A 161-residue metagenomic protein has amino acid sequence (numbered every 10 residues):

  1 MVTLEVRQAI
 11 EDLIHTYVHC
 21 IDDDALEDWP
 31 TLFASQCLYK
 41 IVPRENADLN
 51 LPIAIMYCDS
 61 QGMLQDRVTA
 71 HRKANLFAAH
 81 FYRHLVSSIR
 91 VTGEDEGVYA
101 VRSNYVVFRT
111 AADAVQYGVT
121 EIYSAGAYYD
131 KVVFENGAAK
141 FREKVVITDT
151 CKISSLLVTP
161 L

Functional and structural regions predicted by a protein language model:
M1-D23, E27, T31-S35: Short, low-complexity N-terminal intrinsically disordered segments enriched in polar/charged residues
V2-E5, P52, T120: Conserved aromatic-histidine-acidic binding/catalytic patches
Q8-E11, I55, G62, Y123: A generic "alpha-helical surface" signal
E11-D12, Y82-H84, S124-A125: Short solvent-exposed loop/turn micro-motifs enriched in small/polar/acidic residues
Y17, W29, L64, V101 (+1 more regions): Hydrophobic pocket/interface hotspot
S35-N104: A solvent-exposed, acidic/Ser-Thr-rich amphipathic alpha-helical stretch
R90-L161: A beta-strand edge to alpha-helix "cap/lid" segment located at domain peripheries
